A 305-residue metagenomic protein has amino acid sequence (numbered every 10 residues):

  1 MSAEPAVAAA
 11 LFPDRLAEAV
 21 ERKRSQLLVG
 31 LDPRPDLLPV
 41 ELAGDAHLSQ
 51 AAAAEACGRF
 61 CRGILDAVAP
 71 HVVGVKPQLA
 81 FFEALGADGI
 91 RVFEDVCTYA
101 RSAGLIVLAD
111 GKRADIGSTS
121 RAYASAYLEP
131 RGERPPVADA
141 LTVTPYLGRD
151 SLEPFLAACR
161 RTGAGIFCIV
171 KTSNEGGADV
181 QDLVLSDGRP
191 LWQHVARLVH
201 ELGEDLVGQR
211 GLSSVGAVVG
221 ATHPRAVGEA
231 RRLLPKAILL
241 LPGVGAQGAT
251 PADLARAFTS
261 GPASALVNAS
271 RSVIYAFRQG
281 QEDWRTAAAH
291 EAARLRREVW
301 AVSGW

Functional and structural regions predicted by a protein language model:
S2-P77, F82-D95, Y99-S102, L108 (+2 more regions): Conserved N-terminal beta1-alpha1 strand-loop-helix module at the mouth
V20-E21, L65-H71, C97-S102, L156-T162 (+2 more regions): Acidic (Asp/Glu)-rich catalytic clusters
K23-L27, P70-V73, A103-L105, V137-D139 (+4 more regions): Short, well-ordered coil/turn segments that N-cap beta-strands
V29, V75, D110, L141 (+2 more regions): Conserved, mostly hydrophobic/aromatic
K76-P77, A84-L85, V107-L108, D139-G148 (+3 more regions): Catalytic beta/alpha-barrel core
A84-Y99, I116-A122, L147-R160, T222-A230 (+1 more regions): Active-site-adjacent beta->alpha loops and helix N-cap segments on the catalytic face of soluble alpha/beta enzymes
G111, D115-V215: Conserved anion-binding
A221-N268, S272: A C-terminal functional module that forms or caps the active site or interfaces directly with catalytic machinery
